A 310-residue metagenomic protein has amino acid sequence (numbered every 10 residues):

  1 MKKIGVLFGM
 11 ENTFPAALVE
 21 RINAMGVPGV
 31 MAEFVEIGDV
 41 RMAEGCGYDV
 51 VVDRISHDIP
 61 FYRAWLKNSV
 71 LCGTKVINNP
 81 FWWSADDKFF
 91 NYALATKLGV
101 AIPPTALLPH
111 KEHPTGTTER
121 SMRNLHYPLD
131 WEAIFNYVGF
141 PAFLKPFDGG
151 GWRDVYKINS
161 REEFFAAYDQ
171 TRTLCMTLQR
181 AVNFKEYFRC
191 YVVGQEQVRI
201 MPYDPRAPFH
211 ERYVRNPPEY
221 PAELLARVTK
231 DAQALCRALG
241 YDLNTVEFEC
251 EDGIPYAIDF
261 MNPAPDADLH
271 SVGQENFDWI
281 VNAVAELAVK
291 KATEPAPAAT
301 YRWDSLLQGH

Functional and structural regions predicted by a protein language model:
K2-F8, V70-G73, F81-F188, N216-A222 (+1 more regions): Active-site nucleotide/adenylate-binding loops and adjacent lid/helix of ATP-dependent enzymes
G9-S121: Conserved N-proximal alpha/beta basic substrate-recognition cap immediately N-terminal to, or forming the N-lobe
E11-N12, H57-D58, W83, D148-G150 (+4 more regions): Short, solvent-exposed loop/turn segments at secondary-structure junctions
Y48-V50, C190-V192, I254-L269: A short beta-strand motif that forms the metal-chelation/ATP-contact edge of phosphoryl-transfer active sites
A142, R199, N244, Y256-D259: Protein kinase-like catalytic core scaffold
C190, Q195-P221: Glycine-rich, positively charged active-site loop/lid region within alpha/beta enzyme cores that binds and organizes
F209-Y256, N282-A296, S305-G309: A long amphipathic alpha-helix within ATP-dependent nucleotide-binding catalytic cores
D266-W279: Short, flexible active-site recognition loops that position polar ligands and cofactors
